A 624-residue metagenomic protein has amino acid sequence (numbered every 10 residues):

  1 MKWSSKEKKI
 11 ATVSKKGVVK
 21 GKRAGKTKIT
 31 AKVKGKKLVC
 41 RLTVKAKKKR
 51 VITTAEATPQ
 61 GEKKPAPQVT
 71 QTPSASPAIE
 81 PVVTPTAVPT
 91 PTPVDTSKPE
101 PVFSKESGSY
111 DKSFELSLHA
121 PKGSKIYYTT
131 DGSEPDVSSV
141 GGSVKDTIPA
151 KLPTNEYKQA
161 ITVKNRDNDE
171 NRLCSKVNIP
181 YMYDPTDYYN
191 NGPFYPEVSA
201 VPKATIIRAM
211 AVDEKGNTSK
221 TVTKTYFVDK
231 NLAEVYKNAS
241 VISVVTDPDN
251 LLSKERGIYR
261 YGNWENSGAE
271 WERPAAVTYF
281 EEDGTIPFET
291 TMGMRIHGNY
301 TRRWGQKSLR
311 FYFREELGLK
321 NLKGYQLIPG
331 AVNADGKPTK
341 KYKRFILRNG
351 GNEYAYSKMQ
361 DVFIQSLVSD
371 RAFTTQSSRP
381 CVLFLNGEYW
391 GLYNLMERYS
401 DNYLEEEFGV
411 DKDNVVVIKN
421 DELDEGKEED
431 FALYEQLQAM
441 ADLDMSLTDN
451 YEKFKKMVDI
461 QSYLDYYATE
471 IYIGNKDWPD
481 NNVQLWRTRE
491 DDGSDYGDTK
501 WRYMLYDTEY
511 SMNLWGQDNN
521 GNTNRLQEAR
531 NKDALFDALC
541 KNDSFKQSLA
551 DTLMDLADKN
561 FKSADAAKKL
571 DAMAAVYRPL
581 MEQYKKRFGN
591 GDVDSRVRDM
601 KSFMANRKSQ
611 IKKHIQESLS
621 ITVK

Functional and structural regions predicted by a protein language model:
M1-P65, Y181, T186, N191-G192: Extracytoplasmic soluble-region selector
S4, K32, T129, T278-F280 (+1 more regions): A general beta-strand register signal
G35-R41, T218-T223, T290, Q376-S377 (+1 more regions): Extracellular and select intracellular beta-sandwich modules with Ser/Thr-enriched, small-residue motifs on
K63-K64, Q68-V69, P77-P274, Y279-E281 (+4 more regions): Short, compositionally stereotyped local motifs that mark structural "simplifiers"
E115-L116, K125-I126, A160, E197 (+12 more regions): Beta-sheet entry/capping signal
S240-V241, N250-E255, Y259-S267, A276 (+9 more regions): Middle-to-C-terminal accessory/interaction subdomains
V244, N250-G257, G262-E429: Conserved ATP-binding subdomain of kinase catalytic cores across diverse folds
